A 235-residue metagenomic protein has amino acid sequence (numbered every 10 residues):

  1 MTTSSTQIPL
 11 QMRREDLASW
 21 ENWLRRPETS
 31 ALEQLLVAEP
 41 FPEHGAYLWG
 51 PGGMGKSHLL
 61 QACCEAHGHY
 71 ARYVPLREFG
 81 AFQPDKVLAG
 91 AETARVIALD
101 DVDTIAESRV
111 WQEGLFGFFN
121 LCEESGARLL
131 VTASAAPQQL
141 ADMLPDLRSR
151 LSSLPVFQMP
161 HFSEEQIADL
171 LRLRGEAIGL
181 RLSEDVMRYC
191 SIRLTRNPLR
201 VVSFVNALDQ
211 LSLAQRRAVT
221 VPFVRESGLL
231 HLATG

Functional and structural regions predicted by a protein language model:
M1-A38, L213-G235: A short, basic N-terminal segment
P42-L60: Walker A/P-loop nucleotide-binding motif
C64-V96, A106-Q112: Short glycine-rich substrate-engagement loop in P-loop NTPases that contacts/grips substrate
G90-Q112, F118, S125-S134: Conserved P-loop NTPase "ATPase switch" module shared by AAA+ and STAND
P137-S152: Short regulatory helix/loop adjacent to the ATP-binding pocket of P-loop NTPases
L154-Q166: Conserved AAA+ ATPase "SRH/arginine-finger" region at the nucleotide-binding site
R181-L194: Short conserved motifs of the RecA-like P-loop NTPase core
L194-L208: The conserved phosphate-sensing helix
